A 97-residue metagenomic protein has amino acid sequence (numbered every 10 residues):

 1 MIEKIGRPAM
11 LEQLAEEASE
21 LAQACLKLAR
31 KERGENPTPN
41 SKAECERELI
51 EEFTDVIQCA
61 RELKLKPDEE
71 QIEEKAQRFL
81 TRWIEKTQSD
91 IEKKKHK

Functional and structural regions predicted by a protein language model:
M1-K97: Flexible "arm" and connector segments at domain edges
